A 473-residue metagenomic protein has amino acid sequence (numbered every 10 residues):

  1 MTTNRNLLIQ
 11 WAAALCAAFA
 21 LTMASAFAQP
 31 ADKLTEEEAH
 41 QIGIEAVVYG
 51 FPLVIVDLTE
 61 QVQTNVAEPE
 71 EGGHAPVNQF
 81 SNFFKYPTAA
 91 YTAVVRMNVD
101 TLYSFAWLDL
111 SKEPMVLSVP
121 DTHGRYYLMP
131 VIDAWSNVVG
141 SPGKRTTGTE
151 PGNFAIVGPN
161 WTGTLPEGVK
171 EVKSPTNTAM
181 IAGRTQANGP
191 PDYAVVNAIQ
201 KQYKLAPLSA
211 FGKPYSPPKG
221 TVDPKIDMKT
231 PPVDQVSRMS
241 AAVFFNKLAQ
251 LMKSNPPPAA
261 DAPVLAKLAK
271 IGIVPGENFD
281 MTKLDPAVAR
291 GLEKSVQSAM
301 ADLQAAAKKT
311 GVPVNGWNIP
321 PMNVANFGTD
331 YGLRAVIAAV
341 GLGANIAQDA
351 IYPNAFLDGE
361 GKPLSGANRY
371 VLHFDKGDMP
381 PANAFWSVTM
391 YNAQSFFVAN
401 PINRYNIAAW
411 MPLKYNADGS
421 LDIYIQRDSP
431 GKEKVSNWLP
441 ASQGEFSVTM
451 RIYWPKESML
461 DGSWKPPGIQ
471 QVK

Functional and structural regions predicted by a protein language model:
M1-T2, L21, L34, Y91: Intrinsically disordered/low-complexity terminal segments and short unstructured peptides
T2-L15: Bacterial N-terminal signal peptides that target proteins for export
N4-R5, F27-Q29: Intrinsically disordered, low-complexity regulatory segments in tyrosine-phosphorylation signaling proteins
A12-A24: Bacterial N-terminal signal peptides
A28-K473: A compositional/structural signature for long, glycine/proline-rich flexible linkers and loops on extracytoplasmic
